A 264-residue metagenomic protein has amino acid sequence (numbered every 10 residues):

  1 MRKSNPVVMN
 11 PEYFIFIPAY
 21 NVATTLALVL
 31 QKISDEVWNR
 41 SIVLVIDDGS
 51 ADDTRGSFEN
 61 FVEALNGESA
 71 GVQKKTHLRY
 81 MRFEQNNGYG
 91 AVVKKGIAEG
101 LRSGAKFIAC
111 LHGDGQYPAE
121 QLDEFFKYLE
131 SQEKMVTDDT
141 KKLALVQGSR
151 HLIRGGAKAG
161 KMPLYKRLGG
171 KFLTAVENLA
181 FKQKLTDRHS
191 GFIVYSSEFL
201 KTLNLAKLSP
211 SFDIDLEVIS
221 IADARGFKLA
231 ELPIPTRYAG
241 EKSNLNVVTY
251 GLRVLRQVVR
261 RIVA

Functional and structural regions predicted by a protein language model:
M1-E12, T24, Q31, D35 (+2 more regions): Hydrophobic helical membrane-anchoring modules
P11-I17, L26, I33, I42-I46: Hydrophobic targeting segments
V22-T25, S50, Y89: Donor nucleotide-sugar binding loop of glycosyltransferases
R40-S50, M81-R82: Short beta-strand/loop segment that forms part of the nucleotide-sugar
D47-G56, G115: A conserved acidic beta->alpha catalytic loop
R55-S103: Conserved donor nucleotide-binding strand/loop of the catalytic core
F83-R102, F107, A119-F212, Y238-T249: Acceptor/aglycone-binding surface of glycosyltransferases and processive sugar-polymer synthases
